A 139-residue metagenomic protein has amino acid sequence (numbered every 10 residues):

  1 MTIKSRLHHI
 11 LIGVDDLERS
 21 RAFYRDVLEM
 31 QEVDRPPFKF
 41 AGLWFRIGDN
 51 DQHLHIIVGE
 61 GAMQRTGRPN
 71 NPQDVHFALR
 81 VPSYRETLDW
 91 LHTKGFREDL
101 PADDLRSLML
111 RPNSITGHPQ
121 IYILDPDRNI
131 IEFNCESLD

Functional and structural regions predicted by a protein language model:
M1-E18, V75-L79, S137-D139: N-terminal beta-strand motif that seeds the catalytic metal site of vicinal oxygen chelate
G13-L54: Core segments of cupin and vicinal oxygen chelate
D15-E18, F77-D127: Vicinal oxygen chelate
Q31-P37, P101-D103, C135: Conserved catalytic-core motifs of GNAT/GCN5-like acyltransferases
K39, Q73, G117: Exposed loop/turn and edge beta-strand positions of beta-sandwich/beta-sheet ligand-binding modules
I57, M63-V81: Helix-adjacent hinge/juxtasegments
S114-G117, N134-D139: Short beta->alpha transition motifs characteristic of CBS
